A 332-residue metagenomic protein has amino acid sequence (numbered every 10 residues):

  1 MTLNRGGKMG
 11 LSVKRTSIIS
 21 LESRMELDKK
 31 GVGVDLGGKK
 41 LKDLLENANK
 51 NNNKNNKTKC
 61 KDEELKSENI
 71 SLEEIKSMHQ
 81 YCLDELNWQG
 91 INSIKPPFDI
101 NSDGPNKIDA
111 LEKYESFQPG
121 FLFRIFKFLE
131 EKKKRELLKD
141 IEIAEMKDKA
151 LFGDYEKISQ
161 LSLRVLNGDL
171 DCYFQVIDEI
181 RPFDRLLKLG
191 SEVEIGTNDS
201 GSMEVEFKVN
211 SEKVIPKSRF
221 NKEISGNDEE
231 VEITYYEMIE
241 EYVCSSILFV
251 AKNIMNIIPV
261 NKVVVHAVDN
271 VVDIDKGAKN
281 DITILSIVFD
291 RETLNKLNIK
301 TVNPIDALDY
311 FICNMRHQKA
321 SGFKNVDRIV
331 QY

Functional and structural regions predicted by a protein language model:
T2-I19, S23-D28, G33-Y332: Long, charge-dense low-complexity segments
